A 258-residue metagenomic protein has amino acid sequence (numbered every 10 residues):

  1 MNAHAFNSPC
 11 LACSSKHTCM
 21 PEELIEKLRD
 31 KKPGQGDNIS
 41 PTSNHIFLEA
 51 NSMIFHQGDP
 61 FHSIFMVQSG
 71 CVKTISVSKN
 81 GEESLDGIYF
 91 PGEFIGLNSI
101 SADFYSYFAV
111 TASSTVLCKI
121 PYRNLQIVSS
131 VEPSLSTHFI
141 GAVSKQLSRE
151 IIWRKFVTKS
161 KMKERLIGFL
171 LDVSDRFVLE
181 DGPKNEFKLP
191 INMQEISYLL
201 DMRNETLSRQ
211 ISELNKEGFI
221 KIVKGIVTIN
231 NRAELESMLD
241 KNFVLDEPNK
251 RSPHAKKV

Functional and structural regions predicted by a protein language model:
M1-A50, F94-I95, S99-I100: Cyclic nucleotide-binding regulatory module and flanking cytosolic helices
M1-E23, A142, Q146, R165 (+2 more regions): Long cytosolic regulatory regions associated with cyclic-nucleotide signaling
S40-P41, D59-F61: Short, small/polar residue-rich loop motifs at catalytic or cofactor-binding pockets
N51, H62-I75, P91-G92: Glycine- and acidic-residue-biased ligand/ion/polar-headgroup-sensing regions
M53-D59: Short phosphate-coordinating micro-motif centered on Lys-Gly-acidic
L85-S148: Cyclic-nucleotide recognition modules
S134-D201: Polybasic "coupling" helices that flank or enter modular domains
D175-V258: Phosphate-/nucleic-acid-contacting segments
